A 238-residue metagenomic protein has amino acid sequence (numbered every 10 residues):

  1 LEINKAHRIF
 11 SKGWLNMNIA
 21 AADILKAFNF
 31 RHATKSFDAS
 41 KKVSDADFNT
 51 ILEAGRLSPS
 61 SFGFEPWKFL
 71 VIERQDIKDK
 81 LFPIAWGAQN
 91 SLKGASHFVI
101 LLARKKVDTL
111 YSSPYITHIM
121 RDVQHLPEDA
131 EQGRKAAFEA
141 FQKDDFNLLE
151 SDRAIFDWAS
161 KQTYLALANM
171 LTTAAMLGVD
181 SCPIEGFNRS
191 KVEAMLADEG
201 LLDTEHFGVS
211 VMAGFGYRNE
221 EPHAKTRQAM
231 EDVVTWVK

Functional and structural regions predicted by a protein language model:
L1-N16: Short, Lys/Arg-enriched N-terminal segments with co-localized hydrophobic residues within the first ~10-30 amino acids
G13-K238: Acidic, surface-exposed loops and disordered segments
